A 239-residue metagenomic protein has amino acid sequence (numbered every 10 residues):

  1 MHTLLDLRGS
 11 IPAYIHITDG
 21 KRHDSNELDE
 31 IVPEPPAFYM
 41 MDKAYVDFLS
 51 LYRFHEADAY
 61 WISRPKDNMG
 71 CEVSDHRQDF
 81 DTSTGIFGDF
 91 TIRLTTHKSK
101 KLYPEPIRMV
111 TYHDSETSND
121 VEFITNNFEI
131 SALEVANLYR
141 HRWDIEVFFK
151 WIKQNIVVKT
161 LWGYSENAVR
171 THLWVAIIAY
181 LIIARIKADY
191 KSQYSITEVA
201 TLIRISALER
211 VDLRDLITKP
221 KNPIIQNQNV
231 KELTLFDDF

Functional and structural regions predicted by a protein language model:
M1-F239: Single, function-defining residue in the core of a domain
